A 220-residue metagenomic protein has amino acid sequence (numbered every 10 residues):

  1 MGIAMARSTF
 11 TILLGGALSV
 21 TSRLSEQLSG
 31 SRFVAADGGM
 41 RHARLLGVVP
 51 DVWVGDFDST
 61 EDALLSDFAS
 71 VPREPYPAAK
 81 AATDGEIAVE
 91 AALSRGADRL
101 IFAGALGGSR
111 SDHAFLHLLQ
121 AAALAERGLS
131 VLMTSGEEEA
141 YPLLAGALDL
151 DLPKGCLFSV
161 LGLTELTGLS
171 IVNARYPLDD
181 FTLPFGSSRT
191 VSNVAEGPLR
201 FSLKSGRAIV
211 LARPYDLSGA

Functional and structural regions predicted by a protein language model:
M1-D67: N-terminal beta-strand-loop-alpha-helix module at the start of alpha/beta ligand-binding or catalytic domains
L13, V34-D37, G55, E74-P75 (+2 more regions): General beta-strand structural signal in soluble alpha/beta enzymes
R44, L93-G96: Non-catalytic positions within long, well-ordered alpha-helices that form the structural scaffold/packing of enzyme
R73-S94: Short phosphate-binding loop-to-helix
S111-A122: Short Gly/Thr/Asp-enriched flexible loops that form oxyanion-binding sites at enzyme active sites
A123-E138: Short, acidic/small-residue loops that bind anionic groups at enzyme active sites
G136-E138, L143-A220: Long, charged alpha-helical interface segments
